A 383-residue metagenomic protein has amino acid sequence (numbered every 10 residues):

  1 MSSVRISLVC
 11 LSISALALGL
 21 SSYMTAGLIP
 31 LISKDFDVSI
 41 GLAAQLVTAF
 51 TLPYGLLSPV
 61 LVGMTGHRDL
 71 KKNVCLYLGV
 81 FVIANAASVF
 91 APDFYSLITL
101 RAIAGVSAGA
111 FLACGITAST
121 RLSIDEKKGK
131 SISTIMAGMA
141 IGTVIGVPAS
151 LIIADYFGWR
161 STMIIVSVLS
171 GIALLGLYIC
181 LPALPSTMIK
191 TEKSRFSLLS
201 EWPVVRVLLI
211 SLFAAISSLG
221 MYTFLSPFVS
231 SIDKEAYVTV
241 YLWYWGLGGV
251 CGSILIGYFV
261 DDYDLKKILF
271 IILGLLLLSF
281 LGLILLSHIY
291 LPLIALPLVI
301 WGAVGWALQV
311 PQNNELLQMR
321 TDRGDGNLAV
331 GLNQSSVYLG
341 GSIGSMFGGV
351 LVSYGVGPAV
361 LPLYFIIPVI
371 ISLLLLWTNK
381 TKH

Functional and structural regions predicted by a protein language model:
S7-I40, S58-L61, M221-S226, Q309: Extracytoplasmic
L56-F94: Conserved MFS/SLC helix-loop-helix module at the cytosolic interface between two early adjacent transmembrane helices
S58-D69, S253-D264, V352: Helix-to-loop junctions at the C-terminal end of transmembrane segments in multipass secondary transporters
A84, Y95-A104, P292-I300: Paired small-residue
F94-S96, D125-L181, F224, F228: Helix-loop-helix hairpin linking two adjacent transmembrane segments in secondary transporters
L100-G138: Cytoplasmic helix-loop-helix junction between adjacent transmembrane helices in 12-TM secondary transporters
K267-Q312: C-terminal transmembrane helical hairpin of 12-TM major facilitator-type secondary transporters
R320-V356: A late C-terminal transmembrane helix in Major Facilitator Superfamily
